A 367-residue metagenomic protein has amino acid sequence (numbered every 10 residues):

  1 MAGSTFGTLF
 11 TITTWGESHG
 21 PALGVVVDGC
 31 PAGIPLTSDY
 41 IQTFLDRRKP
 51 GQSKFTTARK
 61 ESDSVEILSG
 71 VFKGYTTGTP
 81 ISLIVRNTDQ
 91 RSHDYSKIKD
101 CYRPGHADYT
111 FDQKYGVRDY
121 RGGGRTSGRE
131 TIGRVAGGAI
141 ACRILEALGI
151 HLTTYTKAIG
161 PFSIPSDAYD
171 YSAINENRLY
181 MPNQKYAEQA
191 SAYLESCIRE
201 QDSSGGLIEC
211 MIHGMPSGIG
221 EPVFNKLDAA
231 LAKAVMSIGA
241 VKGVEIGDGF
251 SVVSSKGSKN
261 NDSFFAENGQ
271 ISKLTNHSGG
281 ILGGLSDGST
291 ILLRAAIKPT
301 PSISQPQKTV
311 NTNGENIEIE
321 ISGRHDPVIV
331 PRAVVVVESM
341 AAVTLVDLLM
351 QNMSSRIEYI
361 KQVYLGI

Functional and structural regions predicted by a protein language model:
M1-R59: N-terminal, positively charged regions that mediate nucleic acid binding
T11, S302-I367: Internal helix-turn-beta structural module
T11-T14, D119-E130, S217-E221, N276-I281 (+1 more regions): A short glycine/serine-rich beta->alpha loop
W15, P21, Q201-S204, I208-N316: Glycine-rich anion/phosphate-binding loop at the beta-strand->alpha-helix junction
P21-G33, G128-I150, N225, A229-K233 (+3 more regions): Alpha-helical support elements that line or immediately flank enzyme active sites and cofactor-binding pockets
F44-P104, D108: Glycine-rich, N-terminal phosphate-binding loop and its surrounding beta-alpha-beta segment
K99-G124, Q307-H325: Short acidic, glycine/tyrosine-flanked loop/strand segments centered on an H-E-D-like triad
Q113-V223: Glycine-rich, mobile lid/loop segments that gate access to catalytic sites or pores
